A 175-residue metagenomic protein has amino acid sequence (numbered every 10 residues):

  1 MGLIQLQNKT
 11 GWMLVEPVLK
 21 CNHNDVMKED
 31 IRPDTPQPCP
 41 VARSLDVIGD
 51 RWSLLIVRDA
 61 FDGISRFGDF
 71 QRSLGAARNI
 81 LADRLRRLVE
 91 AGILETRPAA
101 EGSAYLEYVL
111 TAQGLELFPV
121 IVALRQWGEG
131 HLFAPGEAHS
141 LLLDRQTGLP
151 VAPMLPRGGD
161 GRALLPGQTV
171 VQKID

Functional and structural regions predicted by a protein language model:
G2-D25, V122, Q126-D175: C-terminal regulatory/oligomerization modules of transcriptional regulators
N8-K28, Q71, A76-R86: Membrane-interacting alpha-helical segments
H23-L45: Short, Lys/Arg-enriched N-terminal segment that forms or immediately precedes the first helix of a structured domain
C39-I80: N-terminal helix-turn-helix DNA-binding core of bacterial DNA-binding proteins
S44, L54, A91, V120-H131: Alpha-helical linker/hinge and terminal dimerization helices associated with HTH transcriptional regulators
G49, A100-I121: Basic, amphipathic "hinge/linker" alpha-helix immediately C-terminal to the N-terminal HTH DNA-binding motif
F67, Q71-A99, S103: Canonical helix-turn-helix DNA-binding module
